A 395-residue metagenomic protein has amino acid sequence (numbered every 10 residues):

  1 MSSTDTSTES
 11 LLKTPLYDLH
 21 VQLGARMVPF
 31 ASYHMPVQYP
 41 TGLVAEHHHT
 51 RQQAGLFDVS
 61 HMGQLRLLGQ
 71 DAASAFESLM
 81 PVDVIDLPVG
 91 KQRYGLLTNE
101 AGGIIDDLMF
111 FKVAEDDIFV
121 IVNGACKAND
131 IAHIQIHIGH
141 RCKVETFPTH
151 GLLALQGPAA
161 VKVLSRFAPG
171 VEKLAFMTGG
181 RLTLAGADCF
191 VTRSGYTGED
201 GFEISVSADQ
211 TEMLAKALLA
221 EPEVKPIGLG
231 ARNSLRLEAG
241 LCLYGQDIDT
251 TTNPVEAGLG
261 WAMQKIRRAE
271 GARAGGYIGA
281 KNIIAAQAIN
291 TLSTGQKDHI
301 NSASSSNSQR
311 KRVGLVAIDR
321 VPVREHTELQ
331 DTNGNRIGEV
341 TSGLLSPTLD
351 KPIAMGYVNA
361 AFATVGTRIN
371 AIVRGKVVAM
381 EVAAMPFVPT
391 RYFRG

Functional and structural regions predicted by a protein language model:
M1-G95, G103, L229: Acidic, proline/glycine-enriched N-terminal capping motif
M1-P29, M35-Y39, V113-G395: Conserved, structured C-terminal
D58, D107, E203: Acidic active-site catalytic centers that drive phospho-/nucleotidyl reactions and related ester hydrolyses
Q70-I104, A160-A187: Internal amphipathic helical hairpin motif
D83-H137: Well-ordered mid-protein domain cores that form the structural environment of catalytic cofactors
